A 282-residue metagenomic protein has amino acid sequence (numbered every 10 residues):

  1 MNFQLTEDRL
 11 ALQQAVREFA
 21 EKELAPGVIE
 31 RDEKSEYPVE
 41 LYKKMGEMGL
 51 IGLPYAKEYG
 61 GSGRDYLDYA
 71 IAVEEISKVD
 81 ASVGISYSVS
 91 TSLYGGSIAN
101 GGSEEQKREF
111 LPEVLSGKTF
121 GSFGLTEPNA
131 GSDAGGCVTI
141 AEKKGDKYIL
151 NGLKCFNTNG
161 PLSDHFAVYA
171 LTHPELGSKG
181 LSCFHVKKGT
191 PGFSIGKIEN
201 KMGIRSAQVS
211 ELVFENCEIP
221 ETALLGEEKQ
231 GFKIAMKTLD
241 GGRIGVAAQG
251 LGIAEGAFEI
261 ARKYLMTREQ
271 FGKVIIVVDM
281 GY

Functional and structural regions predicted by a protein language model:
M1-S88, E109, E113-S116, R262: Amphipathic, small/basic residue-rich leader segments at the start of a protein or domain
F3-D8, L12, F193-F271, I275: Glycine-rich beta->alpha junctions and the first turn(s) of the following alpha-helix
R9, A20, A72, S103 (+3 more regions): Residue-level signal for inorganic ion chemistry
I85-E105, G131-A134: N-terminal glycine-rich flavin-associated loop
V114, N129-S132, F156-N159, H173-E175 (+1 more regions): Short Gly/Pro-enriched turn/cap motifs at secondary-structure boundaries
G117-L125: A short, Trp-centered hydrophobic/proline-enriched beta-strand micro-motif
T139-E142: A structural signal for short hydrophobic beta-strand segments in well-ordered beta-sheet cores
K147, N151-I195: A short core secondary-structure module
